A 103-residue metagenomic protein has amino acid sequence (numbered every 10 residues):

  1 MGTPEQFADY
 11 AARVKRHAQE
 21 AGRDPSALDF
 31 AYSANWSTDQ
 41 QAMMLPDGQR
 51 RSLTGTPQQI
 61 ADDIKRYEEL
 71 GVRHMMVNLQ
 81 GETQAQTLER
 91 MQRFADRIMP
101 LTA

Functional and structural regions predicted by a protein language model:
M1-A103: Active-site-adjacent structural elements that line small-molecule/cofactor binding pockets in enzymes
